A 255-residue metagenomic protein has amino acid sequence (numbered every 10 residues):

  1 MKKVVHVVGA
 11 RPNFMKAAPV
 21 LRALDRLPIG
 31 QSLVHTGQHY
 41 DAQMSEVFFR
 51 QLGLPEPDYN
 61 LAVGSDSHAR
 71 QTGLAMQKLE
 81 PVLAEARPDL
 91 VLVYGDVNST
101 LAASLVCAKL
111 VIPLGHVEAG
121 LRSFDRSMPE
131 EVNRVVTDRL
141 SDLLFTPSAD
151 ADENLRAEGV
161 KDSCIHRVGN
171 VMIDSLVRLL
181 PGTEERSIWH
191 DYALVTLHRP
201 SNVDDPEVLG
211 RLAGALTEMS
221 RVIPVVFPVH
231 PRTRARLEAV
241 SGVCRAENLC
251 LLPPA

Functional and structural regions predicted by a protein language model:
V4-F14, H198-E207: Short, glycine-rich nucleotide/cofactor-binding loops
V5-V8, F14-A18, A23-D25, F48 (+1 more regions): Active-site and donor-binding regions of nucleotide-sugar-utilizing enzymes
V20-I29, A215-V222: A short, Lys/Arg-enriched amphipathic alpha-helix followed by its capping loop at the start of a domain
G30-H39: A short beta-strand-loop structural module common to alpha/beta enzyme folds
Q38, E46, G182-A255: Donor-nucleotide binding loops and adjacent catalytic segments primarily of GT-B fold Leloir glycosyltransferases
H39-P55: N-terminal beta-loop-helix "entrance" segment that forms/cooperates in small-molecule cofactor or anionic ligand
H39-Q43, A62, L140-E207: A nucleotide-sugar donor-handling region in carbohydrate enzymes
